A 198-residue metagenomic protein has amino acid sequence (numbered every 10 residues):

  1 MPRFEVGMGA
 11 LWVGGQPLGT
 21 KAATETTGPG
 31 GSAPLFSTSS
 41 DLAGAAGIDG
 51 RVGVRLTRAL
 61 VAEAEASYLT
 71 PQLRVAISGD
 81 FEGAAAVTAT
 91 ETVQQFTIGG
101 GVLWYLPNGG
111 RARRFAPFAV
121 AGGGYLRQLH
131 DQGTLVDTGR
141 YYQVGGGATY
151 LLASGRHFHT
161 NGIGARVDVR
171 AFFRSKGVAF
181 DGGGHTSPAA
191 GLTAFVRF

Functional and structural regions predicted by a protein language model:
M1-V54, G123, G191-T193, R197: Short glycine/proline- and aromatic-enriched beta-strand/turn motifs that initiate or cap beta-hairpins
R3, A43-I48, Q95-G99, G139-Q143 (+1 more regions): Transmembrane beta-barrel architecture of outer-membrane proteins
V6-M8, P117-G123, G164-R170: Extended hydrophobic secondary-structure segments that form protein cores and membrane-embedded regions
A10-G14, R51-Y141, Y150-G155: Gram-negative (and chloroplast) outer-membrane scaffold detector with strong preference for beta-barrel transmembrane
G19-K21, P71-L73, T149-F198: Predominantly the C-terminal beta-signal and adjacent terminal strand-loop region of outer-membrane beta-barrel
A22-P29, S78-A85, L135-G139, D181-S187: Flexible, surface-exposed loop regions and adjacent strand-edge segments of Gram-negative outer-membrane beta-barrel
G30-S37, E82-V87, Q128-H130, S175-G177: Extracytoplasmic loops and strand-loop junctions of Gram-negative outer membrane beta-barrel proteins
L42-G44, T92-Q94, R113-F115, V136-T138 (+2 more regions): A generic structural micro-feature
